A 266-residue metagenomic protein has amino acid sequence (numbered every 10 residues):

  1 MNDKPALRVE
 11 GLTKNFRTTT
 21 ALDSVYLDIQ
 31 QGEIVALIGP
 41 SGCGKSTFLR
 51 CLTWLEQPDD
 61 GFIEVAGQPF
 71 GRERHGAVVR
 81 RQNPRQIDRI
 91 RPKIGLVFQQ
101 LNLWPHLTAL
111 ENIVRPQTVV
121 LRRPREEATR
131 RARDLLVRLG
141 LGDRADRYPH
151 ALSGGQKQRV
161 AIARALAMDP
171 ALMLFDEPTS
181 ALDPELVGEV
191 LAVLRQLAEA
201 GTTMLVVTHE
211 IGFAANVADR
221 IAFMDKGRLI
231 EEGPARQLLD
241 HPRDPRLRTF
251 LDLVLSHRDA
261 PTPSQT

Functional and structural regions predicted by a protein language model:
K4-K226, I230-A235: ABC family nucleotide-binding domain
R236-T266: C-terminal boundary and immediately downstream tail of ABC-type ATPase nucleotide-binding domains
